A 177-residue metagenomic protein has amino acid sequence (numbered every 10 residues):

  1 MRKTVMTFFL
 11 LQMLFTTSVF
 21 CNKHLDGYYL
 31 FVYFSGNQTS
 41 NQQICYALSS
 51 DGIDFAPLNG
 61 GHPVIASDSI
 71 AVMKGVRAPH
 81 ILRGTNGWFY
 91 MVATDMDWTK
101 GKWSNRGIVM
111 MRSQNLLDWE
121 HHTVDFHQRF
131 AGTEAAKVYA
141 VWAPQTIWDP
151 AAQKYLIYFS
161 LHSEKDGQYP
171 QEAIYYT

Functional and structural regions predicted by a protein language model:
M1-T4: Positively charged n-region of N-terminal signal peptides that target proteins for export
M6-T7, I81: General helical structural elements
T7-T16: Bacterial N-terminal signal peptides
N22-V141, I147-T177: Beta-rich carbohydrate-recognition and catalytic domains
